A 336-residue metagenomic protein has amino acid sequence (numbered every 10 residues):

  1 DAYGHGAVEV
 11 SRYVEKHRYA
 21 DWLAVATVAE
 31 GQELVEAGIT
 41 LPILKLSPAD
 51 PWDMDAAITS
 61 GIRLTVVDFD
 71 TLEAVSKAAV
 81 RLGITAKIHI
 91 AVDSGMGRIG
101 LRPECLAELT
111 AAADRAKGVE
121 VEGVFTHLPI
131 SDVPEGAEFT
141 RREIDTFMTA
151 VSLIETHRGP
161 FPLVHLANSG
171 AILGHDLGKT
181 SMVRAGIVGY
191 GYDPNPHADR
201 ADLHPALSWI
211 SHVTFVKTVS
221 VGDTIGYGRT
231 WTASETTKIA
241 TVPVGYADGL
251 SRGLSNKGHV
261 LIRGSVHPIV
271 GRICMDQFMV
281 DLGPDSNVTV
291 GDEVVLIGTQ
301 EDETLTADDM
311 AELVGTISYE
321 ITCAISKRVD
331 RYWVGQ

Functional and structural regions predicted by a protein language model:
D1-H165: Active-site-proximal beta-alpha core segment in soluble small-molecule metabolic enzymes
R12, Y19, A29-E30, P51 (+4 more regions): Active-site anion/phosphate-binding pocket segments in diverse small-molecule metabolic enzymes
